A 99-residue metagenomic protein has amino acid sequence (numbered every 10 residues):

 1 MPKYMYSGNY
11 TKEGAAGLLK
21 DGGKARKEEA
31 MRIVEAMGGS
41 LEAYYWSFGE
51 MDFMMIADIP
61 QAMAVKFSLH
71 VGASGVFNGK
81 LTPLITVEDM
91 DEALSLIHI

Functional and structural regions predicted by a protein language model:
K3-D21: Short glycine-/aliphatic-rich beta-strand segments at the starts of folded cytosolic domains
Y4-N9, Y45-S68: Short, well-ordered beta-strand segments in beta-rich or mixed alpha/beta enzyme and ligand-binding folds
T11-E13, P60, T86-E88: Short coil/turn motifs at secondary-structure junctions
A16-S40, S95: Short amphipathic alpha-helical segments
G38-Y44, N78-K80: A short linear hydrophobic-aromatic micro-motif
I59-I85: An amphipathic, aromatic/His-enriched active-site/gating alpha helix that lines ligand/cofactor pockets
T82-S95: Short proline/glycine- and acidic-rich turn/helix-capping motifs at secondary-structure junctions
I97-I99: Conserved small/polar residues in nucleotide/adenosyl-binding loops
